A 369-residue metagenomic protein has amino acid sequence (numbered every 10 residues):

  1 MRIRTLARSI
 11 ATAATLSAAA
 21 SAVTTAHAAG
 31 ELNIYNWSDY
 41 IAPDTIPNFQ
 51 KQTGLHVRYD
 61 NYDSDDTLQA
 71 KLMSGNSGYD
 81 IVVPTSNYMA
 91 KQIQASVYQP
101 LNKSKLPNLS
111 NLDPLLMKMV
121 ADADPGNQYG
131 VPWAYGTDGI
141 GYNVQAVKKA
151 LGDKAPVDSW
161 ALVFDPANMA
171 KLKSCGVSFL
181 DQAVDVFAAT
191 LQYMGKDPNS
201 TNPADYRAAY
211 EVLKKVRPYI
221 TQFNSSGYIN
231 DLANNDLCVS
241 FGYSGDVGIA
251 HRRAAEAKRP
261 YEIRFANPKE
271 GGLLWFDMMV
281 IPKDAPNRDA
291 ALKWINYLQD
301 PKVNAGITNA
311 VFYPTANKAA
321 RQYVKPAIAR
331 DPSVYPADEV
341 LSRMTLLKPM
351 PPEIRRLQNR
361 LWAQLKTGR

Functional and structural regions predicted by a protein language model:
A28-I93: Early extracytoplasmic/lumenal segment of secretory-pathway proteins
S77-I81, Q99-S104, N108-V144: A structural signal for short loop-to-beta-strand junctions that line the ligand-binding cleft of periplasmic/secreted
N87-Y98, D124-P156, V184-M194, L274-V280: Periplasmic solute-binding protein
I93-L101, K118, D124-N127, Y219 (+2 more regions): Ligand-binding "clamshell"
Q99-S110, A257-L273, P282-A285: Short beta-strand->loop
K171, S178-T190, M194-R264: Ligand-binding pocket segment of bilobal, Venus flytrap-like solute-binding proteins
N230, D338-R369: Conserved C-terminal helix/tail region of periplasmic/extracytoplasmic solute-binding proteins
D277, P282-R343: Mature extracytoplasmic/periplasmic domains
